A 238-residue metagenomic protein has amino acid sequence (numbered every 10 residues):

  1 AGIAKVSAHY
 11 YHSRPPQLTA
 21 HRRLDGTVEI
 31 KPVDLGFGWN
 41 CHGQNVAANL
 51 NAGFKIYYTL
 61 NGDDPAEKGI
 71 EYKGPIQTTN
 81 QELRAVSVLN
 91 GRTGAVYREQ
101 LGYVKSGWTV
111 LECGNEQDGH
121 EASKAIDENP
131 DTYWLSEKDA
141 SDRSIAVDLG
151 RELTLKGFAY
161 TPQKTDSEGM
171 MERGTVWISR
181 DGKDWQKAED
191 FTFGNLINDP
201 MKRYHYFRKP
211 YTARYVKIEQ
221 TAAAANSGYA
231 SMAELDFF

Functional and structural regions predicted by a protein language model:
A1-D131, E137-A140: Short, compositionally stereotyped local motifs that mark structural "simplifiers"
Q77, G194-D199: Short proline/glycine- and polar residue-rich coil/turn motifs
L83, L89, L196-I197, R208-Y211: A general, composition-driven signal for non-globular sequence regions
G107, C113, G194-L196, E219: Compositionally biased, intrinsically disordered low-complexity segments
E116, G182, F191-G194: Short, solvent-exposed coil/turn elements at secondary-structure transition points
D127-E189, D199-F238: Aromatic, loop-rich ligand-recognition surfaces of beta-strand-rich domains
